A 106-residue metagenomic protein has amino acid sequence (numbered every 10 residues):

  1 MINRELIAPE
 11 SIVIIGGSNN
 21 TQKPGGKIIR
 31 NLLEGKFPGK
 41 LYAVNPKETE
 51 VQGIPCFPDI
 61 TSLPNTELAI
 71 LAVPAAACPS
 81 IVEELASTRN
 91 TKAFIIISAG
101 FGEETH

Functional and structural regions predicted by a protein language model:
M1-H106: Catalytic-core regions of core metabolic enzymes, especially those transforming organic acids/acyl-group intermediates
